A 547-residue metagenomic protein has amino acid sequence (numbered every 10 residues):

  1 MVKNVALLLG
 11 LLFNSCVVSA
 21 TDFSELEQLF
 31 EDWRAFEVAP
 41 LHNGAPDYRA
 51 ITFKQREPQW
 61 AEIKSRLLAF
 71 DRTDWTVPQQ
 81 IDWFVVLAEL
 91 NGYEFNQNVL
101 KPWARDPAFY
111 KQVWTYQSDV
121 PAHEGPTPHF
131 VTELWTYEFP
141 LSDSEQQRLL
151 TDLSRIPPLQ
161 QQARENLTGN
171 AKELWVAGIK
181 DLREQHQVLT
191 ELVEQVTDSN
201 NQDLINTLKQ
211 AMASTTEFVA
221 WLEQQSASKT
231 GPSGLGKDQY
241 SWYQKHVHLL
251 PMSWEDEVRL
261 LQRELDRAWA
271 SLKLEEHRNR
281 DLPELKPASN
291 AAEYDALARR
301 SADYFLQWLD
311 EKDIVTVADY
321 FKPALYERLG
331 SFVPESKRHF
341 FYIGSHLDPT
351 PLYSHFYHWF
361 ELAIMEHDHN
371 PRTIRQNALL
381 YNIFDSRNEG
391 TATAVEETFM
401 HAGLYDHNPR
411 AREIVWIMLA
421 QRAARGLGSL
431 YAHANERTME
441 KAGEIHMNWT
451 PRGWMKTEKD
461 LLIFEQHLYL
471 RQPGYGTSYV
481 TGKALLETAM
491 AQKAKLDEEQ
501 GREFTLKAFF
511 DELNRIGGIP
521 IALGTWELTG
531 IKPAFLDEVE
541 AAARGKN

Functional and structural regions predicted by a protein language model:
V2-L8: Sec-dependent signal peptide recognition, specifically the positively charged N-region followed immediately by
N14-S15: N-terminal signal peptide c-region/cleavage motif recognized by signal peptidases
A20-N547: N-terminal maturation segment of proteins
